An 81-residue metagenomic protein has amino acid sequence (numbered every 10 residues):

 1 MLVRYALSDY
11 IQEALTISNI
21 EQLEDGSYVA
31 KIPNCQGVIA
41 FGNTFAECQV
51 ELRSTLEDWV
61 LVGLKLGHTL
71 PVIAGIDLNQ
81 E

Functional and structural regions predicted by a protein language model:
M1-I17, V50-E81: Short, charged, surface-exposed hinge/linker loops at domain edges that act as mobile lids or interdomain connectors
T16, Y28, V38-A40: Structural detector for hydrophobic anchor residues on beta-strands
I20-C35: Short aromatic-glycine-(Arg/Gly/Cys) micro-motifs in beta-strand/loop hairpins
Q36-A46: A short, exposed loop/beta-hairpin motif centered on an aromatic-Gly-Thr core
